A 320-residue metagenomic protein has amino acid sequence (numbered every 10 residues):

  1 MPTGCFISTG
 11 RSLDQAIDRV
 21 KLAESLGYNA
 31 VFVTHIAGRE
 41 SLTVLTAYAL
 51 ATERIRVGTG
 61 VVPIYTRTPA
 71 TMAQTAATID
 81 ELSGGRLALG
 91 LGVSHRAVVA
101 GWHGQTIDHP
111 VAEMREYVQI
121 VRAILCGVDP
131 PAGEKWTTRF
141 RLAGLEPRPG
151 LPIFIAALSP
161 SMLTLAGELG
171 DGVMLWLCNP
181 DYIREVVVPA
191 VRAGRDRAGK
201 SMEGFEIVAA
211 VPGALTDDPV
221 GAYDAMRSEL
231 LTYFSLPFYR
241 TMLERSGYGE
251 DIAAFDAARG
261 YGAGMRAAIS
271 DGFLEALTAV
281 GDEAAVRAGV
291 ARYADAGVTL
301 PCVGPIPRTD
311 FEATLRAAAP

Functional and structural regions predicted by a protein language model:
M1-P320: Active-site-adjacent structural elements that line small-molecule/cofactor binding pockets in enzymes
